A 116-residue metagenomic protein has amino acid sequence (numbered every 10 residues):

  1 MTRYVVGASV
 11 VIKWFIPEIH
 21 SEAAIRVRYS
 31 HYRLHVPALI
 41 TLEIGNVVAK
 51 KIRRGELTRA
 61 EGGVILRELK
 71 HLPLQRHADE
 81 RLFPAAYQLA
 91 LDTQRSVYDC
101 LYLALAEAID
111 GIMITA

Functional and structural regions predicted by a protein language model:
M1-I40, K51-V64: Short, well-structured N-terminal submotif of metal-dependent ribonuclease cores
G7, E43, D99: Acidic active-site catalytic centers that drive phospho-/nucleotidyl reactions and related ester hydrolyses
I12-K13, N46, A104-E107: A cross-family signal for key residues in well-ordered alpha-helices that form functional helical elements
I40-T41, E61, L82, Y102: Short, conserved alpha-helical segments within structured domains
G45-P73, A85: Active-site-proximal, substrate-binding regions of enzyme catalytic domains and RNA-binding/basic surfaces
P73-A116: Active-site neighborhoods of divalent-metal-dependent phosphate/nucleic-acid chemistry enzymes
